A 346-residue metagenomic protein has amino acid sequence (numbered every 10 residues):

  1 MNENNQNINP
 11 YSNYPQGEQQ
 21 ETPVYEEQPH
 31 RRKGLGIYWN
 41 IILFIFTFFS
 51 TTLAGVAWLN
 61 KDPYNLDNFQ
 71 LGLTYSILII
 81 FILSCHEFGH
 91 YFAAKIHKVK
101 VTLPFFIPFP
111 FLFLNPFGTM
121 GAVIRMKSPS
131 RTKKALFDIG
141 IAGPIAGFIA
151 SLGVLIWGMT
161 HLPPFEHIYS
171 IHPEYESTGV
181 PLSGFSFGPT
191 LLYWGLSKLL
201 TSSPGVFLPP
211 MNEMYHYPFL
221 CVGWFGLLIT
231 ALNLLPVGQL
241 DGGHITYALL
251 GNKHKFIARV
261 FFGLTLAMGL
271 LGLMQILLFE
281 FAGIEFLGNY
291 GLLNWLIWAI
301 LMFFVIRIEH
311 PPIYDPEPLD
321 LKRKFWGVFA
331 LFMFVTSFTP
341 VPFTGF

Functional and structural regions predicted by a protein language model:
M1-F346: Hydrophobic transmembrane alpha-helices and their immediate loop junctions in multi-pass integral membrane proteins
